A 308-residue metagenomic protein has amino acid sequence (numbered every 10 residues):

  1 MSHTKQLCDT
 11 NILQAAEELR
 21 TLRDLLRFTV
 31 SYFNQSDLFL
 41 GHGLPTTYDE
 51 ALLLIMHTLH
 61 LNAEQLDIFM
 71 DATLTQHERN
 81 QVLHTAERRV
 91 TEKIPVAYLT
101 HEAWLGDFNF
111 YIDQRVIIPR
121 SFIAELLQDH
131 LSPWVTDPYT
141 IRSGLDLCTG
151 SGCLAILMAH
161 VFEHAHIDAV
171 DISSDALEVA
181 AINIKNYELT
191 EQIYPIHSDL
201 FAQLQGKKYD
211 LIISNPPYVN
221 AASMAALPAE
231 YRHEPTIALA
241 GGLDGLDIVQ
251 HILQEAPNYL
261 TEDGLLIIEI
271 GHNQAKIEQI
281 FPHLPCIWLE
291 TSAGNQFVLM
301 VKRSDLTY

Functional and structural regions predicted by a protein language model:
S2-G106: N-terminal auxiliary segments of SAM/dcSAM-dependent transferases
L19, Y48, T75-Q76, I117-R120 (+3 more regions): Short, solvent-exposed loop/helix junctions and linker helices that flank or host conserved functional motifs
S36-G41, H130-Y139, E188, L260: Alpha-helix termini
L54, K93, I123, L154 (+3 more regions): Residue-level signal for inorganic ion chemistry
H60, V116-I117, Y218: Active-site/binding-pocket entry motifs
F69-Q76, N80-E163, S174-V179: SAM-dependent Rossmann-like transferase core, predominantly class I methyltransferases with a strong bias toward
L126-D129, A165-H166, V170-Y308: S-adenosylmethionine
